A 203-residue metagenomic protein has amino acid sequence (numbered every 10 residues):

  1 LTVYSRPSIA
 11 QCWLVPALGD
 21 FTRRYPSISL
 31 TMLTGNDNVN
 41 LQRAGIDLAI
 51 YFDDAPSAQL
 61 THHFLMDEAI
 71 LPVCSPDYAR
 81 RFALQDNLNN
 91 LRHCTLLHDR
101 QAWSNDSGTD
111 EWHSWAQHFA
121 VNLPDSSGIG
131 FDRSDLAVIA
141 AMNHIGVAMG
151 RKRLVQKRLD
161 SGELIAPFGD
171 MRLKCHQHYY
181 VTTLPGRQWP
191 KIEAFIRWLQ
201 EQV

Functional and structural regions predicted by a protein language model:
L1, D125-S127, Q177-Y180: Short amphipathic alpha-helical segments
L1-A58: Central regulatory/effector-binding core of bacterial HTH transcription factors
T2-Y4, A49, V73, L97 (+2 more regions): Short, well-ordered beta-strand segments
W13, W112-W115, W198: Signature tryptophan residues that serve as conserved aromatic anchors
R43, S57-I145, G150-K174: C-terminal regulatory
G169-V203: A late-sequence structural motif
